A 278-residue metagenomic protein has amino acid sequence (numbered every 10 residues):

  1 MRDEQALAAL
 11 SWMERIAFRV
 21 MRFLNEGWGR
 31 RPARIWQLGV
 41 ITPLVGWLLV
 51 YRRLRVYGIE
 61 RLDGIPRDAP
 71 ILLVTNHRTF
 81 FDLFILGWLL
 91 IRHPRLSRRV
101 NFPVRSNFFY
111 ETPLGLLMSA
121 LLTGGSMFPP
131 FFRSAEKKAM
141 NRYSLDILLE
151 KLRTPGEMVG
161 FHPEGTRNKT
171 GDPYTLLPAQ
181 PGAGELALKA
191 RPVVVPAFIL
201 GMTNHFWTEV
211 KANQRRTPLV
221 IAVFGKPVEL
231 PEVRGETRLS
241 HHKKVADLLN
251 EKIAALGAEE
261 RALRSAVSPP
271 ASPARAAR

Functional and structural regions predicted by a protein language model:
R2-I16, V20-L24, W28, K138-R278: Non-catalytic C-terminal accessory region of glycerolipid acyltransferases and related lyso-lipid remodeling enzymes
R2-Y57, I85, R92, P113-G125: A transmembrane-helix-recognition feature enriched in membrane-embedded lipid enzymes and envelope glyco-/phospholipid
I41-T42, V56-R61, L89-L90, G115 (+3 more regions): A generic local structural motif
V45-H77: Helix-to-loop junction immediately C-terminal to a conserved catalytic motif
V50-Y51, D68, G124-G125, T154-P155 (+1 more regions): Structured helix-beta-strand junction loops
R52, L96-R98, P218-V220: Residue-level signal for beta-strand positions within conserved beta-sheet cores that form or flank
E60, H77, S106-F108, G165-R167 (+1 more regions): Short, flexible active-site-adjacent loop segments at beta-strand->alpha-helix junctions, enriched in small/polar
I65-K137: Catalytic core of membrane glycerolipid acyltransferases/transacylases, capturing the structured, soluble-facing
